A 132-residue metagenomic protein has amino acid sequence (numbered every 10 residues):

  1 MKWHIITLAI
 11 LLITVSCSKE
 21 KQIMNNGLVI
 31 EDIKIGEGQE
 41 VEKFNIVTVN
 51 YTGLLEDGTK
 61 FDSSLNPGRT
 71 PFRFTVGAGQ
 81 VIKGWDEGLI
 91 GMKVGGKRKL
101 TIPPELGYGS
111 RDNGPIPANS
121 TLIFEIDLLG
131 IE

Functional and structural regions predicted by a protein language model:
K2-E132: Cross-family detector of peptidyl-prolyl cis-trans isomerase
